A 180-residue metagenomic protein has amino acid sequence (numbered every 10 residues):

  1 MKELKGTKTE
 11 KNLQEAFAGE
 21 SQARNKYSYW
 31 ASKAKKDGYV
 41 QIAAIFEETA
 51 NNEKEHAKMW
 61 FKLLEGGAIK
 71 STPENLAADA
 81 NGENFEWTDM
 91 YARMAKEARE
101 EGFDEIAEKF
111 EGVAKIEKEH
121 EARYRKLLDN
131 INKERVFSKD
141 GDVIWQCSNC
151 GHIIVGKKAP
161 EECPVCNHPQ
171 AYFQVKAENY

Functional and structural regions predicted by a protein language model:
M1-Y180: Non-heme di-metal
